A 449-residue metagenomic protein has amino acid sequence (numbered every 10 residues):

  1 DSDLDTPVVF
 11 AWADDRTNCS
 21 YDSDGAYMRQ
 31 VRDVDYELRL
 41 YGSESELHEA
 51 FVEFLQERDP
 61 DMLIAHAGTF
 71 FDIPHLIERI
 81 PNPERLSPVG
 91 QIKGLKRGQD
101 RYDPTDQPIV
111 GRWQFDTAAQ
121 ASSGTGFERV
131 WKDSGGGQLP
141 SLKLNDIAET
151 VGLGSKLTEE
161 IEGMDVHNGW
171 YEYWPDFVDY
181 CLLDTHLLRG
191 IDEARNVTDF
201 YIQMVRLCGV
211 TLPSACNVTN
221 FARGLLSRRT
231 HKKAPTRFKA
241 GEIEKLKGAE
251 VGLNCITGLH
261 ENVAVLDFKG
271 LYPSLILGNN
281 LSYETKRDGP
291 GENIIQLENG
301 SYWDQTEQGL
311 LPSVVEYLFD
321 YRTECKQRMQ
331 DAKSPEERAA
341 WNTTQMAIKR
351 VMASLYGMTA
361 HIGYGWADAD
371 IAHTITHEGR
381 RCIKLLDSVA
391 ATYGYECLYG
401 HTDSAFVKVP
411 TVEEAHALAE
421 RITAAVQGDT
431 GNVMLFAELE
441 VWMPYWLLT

Functional and structural regions predicted by a protein language model:
D1-A26, T257, V263-V265, G270-L275: Gly/Thr-rich phosphate-binding beta-strand-loop-beta motif of the actin/hexokinase/Hsp70
D1-N18, E307-Y364: Active-site cores of enzymes that catalyze phosphoryl transfer or operate on phosphate-rich substrates
T6-F10, R16-S23, D35-G42, D59 (+3 more regions): Active-site-proximal helix-loop-helix substrate-binding element of RNase H-like nuclease domains
F51-L76: Proline-aspartate-enriched helix->loop->beta-strand connector
P60-G68, Y395-L398, F406-K408: Short glycine-rich phosphate-binding loop at a beta-alpha junction
D72-P81, K269-Y283: Short active-site loop/helix that positions an aromatic residue
M164-N279, E337-V389, Y399, K408-P410 (+1 more regions): Common nucleic-acid-contacting/processivity interface regions adjacent to the catalytic cores of nucleic-acid enzymes
K408-T449: C-terminal polymerase-core module
